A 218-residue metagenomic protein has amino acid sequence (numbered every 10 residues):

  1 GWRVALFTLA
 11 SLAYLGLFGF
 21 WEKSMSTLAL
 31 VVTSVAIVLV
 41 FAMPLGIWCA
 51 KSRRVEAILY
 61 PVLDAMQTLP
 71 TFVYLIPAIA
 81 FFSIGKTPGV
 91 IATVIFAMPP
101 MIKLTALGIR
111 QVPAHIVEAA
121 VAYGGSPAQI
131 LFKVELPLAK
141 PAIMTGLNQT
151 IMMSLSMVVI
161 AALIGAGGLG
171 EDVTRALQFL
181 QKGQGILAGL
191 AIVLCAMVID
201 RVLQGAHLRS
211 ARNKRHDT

Functional and structural regions predicted by a protein language model:
W2-A36: Periplasmic/extracellular loop-to-transmembrane helix junction in inner-membrane transport proteins
L15, L30-T33, V38-M43, I47-A50 (+1 more regions): Generic hydrophobic transmembrane alpha-helix motif, especially the helices
W21-A29, T33, E56-L59, L63-Q67 (+6 more regions): Alpha-helical membrane-interface segments at transmembrane helix boundaries
K23, T27, I47, A57-P61 (+7 more regions): Membrane-spanning helices that line or support transport/gating and their immediate boundary helices in channels
V35, I91-I95, P127-A161, G183-I199 (+1 more regions): Transmembrane alpha-helices
L69, F81-F82, V94-M98, T105-I109 (+3 more regions): Hydrophobic/aromatic residues within the transmembrane alpha-helices of Major Facilitator Superfamily
A80, I109, S154-C195, H207 (+1 more regions): Glycine-rich helix-loop "coupling/hinge" segments at transmembrane-helix boundaries in multipass transporters
P100-Q149, V173: Short cytoplasmic-facing helical segments at TM-TM junctions of multi-pass membrane proteins
